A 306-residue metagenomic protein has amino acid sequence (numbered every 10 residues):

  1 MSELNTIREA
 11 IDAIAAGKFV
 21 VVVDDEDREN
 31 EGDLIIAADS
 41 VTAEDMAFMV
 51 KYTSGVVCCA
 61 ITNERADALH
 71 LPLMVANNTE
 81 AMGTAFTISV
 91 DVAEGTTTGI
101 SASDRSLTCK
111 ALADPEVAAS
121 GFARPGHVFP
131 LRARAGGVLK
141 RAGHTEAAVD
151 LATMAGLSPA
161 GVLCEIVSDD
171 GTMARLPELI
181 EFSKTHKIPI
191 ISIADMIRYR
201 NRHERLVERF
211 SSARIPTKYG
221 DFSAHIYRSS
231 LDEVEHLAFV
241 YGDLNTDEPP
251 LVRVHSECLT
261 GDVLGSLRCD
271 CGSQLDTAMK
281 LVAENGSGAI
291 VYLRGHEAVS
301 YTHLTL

Functional and structural regions predicted by a protein language model:
M1-L304: Catalytic domains of riboflavin
